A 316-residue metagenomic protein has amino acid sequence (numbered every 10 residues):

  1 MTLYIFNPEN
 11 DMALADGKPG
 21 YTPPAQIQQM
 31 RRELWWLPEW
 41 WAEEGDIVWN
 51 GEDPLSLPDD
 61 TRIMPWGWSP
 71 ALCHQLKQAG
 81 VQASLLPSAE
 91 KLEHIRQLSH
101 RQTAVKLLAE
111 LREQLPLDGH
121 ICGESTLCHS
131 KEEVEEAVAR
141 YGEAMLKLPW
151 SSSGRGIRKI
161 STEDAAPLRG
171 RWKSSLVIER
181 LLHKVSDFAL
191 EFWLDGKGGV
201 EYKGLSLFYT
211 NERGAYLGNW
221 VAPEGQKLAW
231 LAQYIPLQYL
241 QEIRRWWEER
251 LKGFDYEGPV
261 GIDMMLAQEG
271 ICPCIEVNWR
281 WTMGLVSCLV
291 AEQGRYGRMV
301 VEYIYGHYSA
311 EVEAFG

Functional and structural regions predicted by a protein language model:
M1-E39: N-terminal-proximal low-complexity accessory segments that begin disordered and transition into the first
I27-E43, V48-E136: Conserved N-proximal alpha/beta basic substrate-recognition cap immediately N-terminal to, or forming the N-lobe
G123-C128, E143-A166, S186-A189, E212-W230: Glycine-rich phosphate-binding loop of ATP-grasp-fold ATP-dependent ligases
G142, I160-L217, M265-P273: Phosphate-binding site of ATP-dependent enzymes
L146, L190, I262, I275 (+1 more regions): Active-site flanking residues adjacent to catalytic metal/cofactor-binding acidic residues
W150, L266, W279: Short, glycine/acidic-enriched loop or turn micro-motifs at the edges of active sites
G214-E269, G306-G316: A long amphipathic alpha-helix within ATP-dependent nucleotide-binding catalytic cores
Y234-L237, I271, W279-G316: C-terminal active-site "lid" helix and adjoining low-complexity regulatory extension at the edge of ATP-using catalytic
